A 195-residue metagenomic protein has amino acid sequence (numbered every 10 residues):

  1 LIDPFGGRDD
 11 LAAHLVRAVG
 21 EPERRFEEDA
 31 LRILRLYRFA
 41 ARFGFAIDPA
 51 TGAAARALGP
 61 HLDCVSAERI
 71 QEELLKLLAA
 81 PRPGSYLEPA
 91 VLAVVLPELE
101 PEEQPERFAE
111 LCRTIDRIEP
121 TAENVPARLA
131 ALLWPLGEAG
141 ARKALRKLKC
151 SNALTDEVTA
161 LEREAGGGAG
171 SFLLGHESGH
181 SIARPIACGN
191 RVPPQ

Functional and structural regions predicted by a protein language model:
L1-T51: Acidic, glycine- and histidine-enriched catalytic cores of nucleic acid- and nucleotide-handling enzymes, centered on
F5, D48-A53, A67-Q71, S85-A93 (+4 more regions): Short coil/turn segments at secondary-structure boundaries
V16-R24, Q71-K76, L96-A122: Active-site flanking loop/helix segments enriched in acidic
L34-A41, L75-L78, V91: Short, amphipathic alpha-helical segments that act as regulatory/interfacial helices in nucleotide-processing proteins
G52, R56, L87, T155-R163: Short, well-structured alpha-helical segments
G59-D63: Double-stranded RNA-binding/processing signature
L87-P89, L96-P97, P126-A131: A conserved active-site cap/scaffold subdomain adjacent to cofactor or substrate pockets
P101-Q195: C-terminal subdomains that position terminal phosphate/3'-OH groups for nucleotidyl transfer/ligation, primarily on
